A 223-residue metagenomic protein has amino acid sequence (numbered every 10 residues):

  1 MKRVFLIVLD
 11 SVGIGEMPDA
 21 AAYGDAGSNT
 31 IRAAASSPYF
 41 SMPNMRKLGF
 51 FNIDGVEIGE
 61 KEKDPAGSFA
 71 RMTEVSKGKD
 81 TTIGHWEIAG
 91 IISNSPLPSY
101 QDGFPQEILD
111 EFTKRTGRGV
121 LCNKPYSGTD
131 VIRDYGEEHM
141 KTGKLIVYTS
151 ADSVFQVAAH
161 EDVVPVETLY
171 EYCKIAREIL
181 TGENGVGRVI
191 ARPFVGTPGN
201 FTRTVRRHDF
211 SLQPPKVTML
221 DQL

Functional and structural regions predicted by a protein language model:
M1-F5: Extreme N-terminal starter segment of soluble prokaryotic enzymes
V8: Generic enzyme active-site microenvironment
S11-H160, V164, N200: Active-site nucleophile/metal-coordination loop of metallo-enzymes that catalyze phosphate/sulfate and related
A33-S36, K114-R118, C173-E178, P215-L220: Short, surface-exposed, polar/charged, turn-prone segments marking secondary-structure boundaries
K79-T82, E107-E111, C173-K174, H208 (+1 more regions): Formylglycine-dependent sulfatase
T129-N184, V189-K216: Active-site pocket-lining segments that scaffold enzyme catalytic pockets across diverse folds
